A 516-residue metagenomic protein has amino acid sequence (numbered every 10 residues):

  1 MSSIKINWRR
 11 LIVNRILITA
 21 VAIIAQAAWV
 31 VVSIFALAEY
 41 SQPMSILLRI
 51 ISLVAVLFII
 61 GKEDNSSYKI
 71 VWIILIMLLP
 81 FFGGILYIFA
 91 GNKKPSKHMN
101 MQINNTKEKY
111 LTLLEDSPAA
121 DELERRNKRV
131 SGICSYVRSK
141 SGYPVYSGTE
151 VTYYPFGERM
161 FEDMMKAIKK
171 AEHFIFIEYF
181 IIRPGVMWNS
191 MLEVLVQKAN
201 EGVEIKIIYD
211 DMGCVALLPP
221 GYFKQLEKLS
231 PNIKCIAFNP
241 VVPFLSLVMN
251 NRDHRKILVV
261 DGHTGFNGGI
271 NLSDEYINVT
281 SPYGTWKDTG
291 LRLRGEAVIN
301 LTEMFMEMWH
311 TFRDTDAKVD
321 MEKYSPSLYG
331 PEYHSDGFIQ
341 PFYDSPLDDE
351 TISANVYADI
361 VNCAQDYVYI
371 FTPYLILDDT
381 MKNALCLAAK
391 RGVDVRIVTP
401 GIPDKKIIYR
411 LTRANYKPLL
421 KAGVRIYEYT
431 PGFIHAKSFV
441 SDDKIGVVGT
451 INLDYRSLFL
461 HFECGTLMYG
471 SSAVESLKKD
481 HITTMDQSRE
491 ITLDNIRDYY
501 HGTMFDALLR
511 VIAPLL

Functional and structural regions predicted by a protein language model:
M1-N355, D359, C363, P403 (+5 more regions): N-terminal localization/anchoring segments of enzymes in phospholipid and broader phosphate metabolism
A364, Y374-V395, P400, K405: Helical hairpin unit composed of two closely spaced alpha helices linked by a short loop
F371-T372, T399, Y429, V448-G449: Thr-Gly-centered strand-to-loop micro-motif
T380-K382, Y409-L411, S441: Histidine/acidic-residue-rich catalytic or RNA/ligand-binding cores of hydrolases and nuclease-related proteins
A384-A388, A414, I482-T483: Short, solvent-exposed amphipathic alpha-helical segments in soluble enzyme and RNA/protein-processing domains
R410, Y416-K417: Short, structured helix-loop element that forms part of the nucleotide-activated donor/catalytic region
K437: Catalytic-core elements of nucleic-acid end-processing and repair enzymes
